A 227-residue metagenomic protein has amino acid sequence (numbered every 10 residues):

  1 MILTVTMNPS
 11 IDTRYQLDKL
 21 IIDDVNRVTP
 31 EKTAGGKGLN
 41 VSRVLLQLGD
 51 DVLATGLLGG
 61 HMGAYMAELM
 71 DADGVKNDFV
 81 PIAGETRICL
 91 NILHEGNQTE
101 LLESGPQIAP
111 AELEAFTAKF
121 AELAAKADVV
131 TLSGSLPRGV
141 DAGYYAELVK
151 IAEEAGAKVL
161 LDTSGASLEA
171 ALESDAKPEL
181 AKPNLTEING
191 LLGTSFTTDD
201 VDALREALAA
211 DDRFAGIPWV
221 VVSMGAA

Functional and structural regions predicted by a protein language model:
M1-T55, G63-Y65: Glycine-rich phosphate/adenosyl-contacting loop at the front of the ribokinase-like
I2, D51-V52, N77, V159 (+1 more regions): Hydrophobic anchor at the start of a short beta-strand that flanks the dinucleotide cofactor-binding loop
P9-I11, L58-G59, G84, L185-E187 (+1 more regions): Glycine-rich beta-alpha junction loops
I21, D71-D73, E95-N97, A176-A181 (+1 more regions): Short, hinge-like loop/turn segments at secondary-structure boundaries
Q47-D128: Conserved N-terminal subdomain of the carbohydrate kinase-like
Q107-A109, L136-V140, S167-E169, N189-G190: Short, small-residue-enriched loops and turns at beta-alpha junctions that line or gate enzyme active sites
K126-G139: Short acidic, glycine-rich surface-loop motifs adjacent to enzyme active sites
A146-A227: Conserved phosphate/ATP/ADP-binding segment of small-molecule kinases
